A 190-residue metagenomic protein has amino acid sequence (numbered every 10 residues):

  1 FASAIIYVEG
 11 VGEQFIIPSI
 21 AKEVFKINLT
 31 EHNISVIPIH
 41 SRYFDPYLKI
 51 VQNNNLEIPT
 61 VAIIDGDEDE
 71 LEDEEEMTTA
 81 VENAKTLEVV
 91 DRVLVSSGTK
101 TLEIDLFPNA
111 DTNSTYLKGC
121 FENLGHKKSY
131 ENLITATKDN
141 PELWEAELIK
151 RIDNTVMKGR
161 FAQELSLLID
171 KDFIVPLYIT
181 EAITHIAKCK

Functional and structural regions predicted by a protein language model:
F1-S3, T101: Conserved P-loop NTPase catalytic core
S3-M77: Conserved helicase/translocase motor-coupling segment
I6, V36, H40, D91 (+5 more regions): Generic alpha-helical structural element
Q14, P18, D45, K100 (+4 more regions): Non-catalytic, well-ordered alpha-helical scaffold segments
A21-V24, V51, V81-K85, I183-K190: Hydrophobic, Leu/Ile/Phe/Ala-enriched alpha-helical segments that form helix-helix packing faces
D65-I152: Activity-critical C-terminal alpha-helical subdomain
E142-K190: Terminal low-complexity/disordered tails
